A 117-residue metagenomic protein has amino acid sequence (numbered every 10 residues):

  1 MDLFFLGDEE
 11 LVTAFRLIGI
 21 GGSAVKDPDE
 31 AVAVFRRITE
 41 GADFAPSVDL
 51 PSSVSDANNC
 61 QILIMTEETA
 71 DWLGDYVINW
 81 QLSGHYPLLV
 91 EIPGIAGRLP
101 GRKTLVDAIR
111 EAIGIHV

Functional and structural regions predicted by a protein language model:
M1-V32, R37: N-terminal first-folded block
S23-V117: Core subunits and conserved enzymes of cellular information-processing and envelope-translocation systems across
